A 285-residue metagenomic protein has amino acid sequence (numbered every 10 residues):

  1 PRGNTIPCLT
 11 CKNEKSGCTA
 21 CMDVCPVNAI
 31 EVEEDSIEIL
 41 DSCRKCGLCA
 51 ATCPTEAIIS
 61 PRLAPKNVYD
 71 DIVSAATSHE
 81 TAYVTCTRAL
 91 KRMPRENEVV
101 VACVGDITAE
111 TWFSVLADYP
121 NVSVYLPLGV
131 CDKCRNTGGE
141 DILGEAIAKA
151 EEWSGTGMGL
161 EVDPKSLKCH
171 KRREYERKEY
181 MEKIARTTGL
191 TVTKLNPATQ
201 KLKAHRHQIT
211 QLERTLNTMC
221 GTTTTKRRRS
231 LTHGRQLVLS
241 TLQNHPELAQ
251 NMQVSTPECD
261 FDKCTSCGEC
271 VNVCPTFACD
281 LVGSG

Functional and structural regions predicted by a protein language model:
P1, T5-I6, T10-S16, L48-W153 (+1 more regions): Flanking helices and flexible, charged tails adjoining ferredoxin-like Fe-S electron-transfer domains in multi-subunit
P1-V24, H79-T87, P164-V282: Ferredoxin-type iron-sulfur electron-transfer modules and their immediate structural context
E14-E38, R44, L48-K66, E269-G285: Iron-sulfur cluster-binding cysteine motifs and their immediate structural context in ferredoxin-like electron-transfer
C21, I39, T111-W112, D260: Residues within well-ordered alpha-helices
E31, C103-T108, K226-T232: Short, mixed-charge, low-aromatic patches
E38-S42, C131-K133, L167-K171, F261: Conserved short loop/turn motifs at secondary-structure junctions
S154-K168: Long, amphipathic alpha-helical segments that form or neighbor coiled-coils/leucine zippers used for dimerization
